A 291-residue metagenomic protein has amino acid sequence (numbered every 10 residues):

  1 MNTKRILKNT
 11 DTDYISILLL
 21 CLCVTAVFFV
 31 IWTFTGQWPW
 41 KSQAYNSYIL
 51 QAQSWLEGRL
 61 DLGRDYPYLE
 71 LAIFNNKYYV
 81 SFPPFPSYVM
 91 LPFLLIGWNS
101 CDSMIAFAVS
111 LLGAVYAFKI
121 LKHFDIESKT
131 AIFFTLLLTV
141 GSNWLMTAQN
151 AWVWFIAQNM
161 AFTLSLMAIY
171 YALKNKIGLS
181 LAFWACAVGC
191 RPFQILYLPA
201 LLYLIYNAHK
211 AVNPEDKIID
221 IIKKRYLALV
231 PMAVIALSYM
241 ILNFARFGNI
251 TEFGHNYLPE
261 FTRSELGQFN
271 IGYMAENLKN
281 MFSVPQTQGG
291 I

Functional and structural regions predicted by a protein language model:
M1-I291: Membrane-proximal envelope and lipid/glycan-remodeling enzymes
